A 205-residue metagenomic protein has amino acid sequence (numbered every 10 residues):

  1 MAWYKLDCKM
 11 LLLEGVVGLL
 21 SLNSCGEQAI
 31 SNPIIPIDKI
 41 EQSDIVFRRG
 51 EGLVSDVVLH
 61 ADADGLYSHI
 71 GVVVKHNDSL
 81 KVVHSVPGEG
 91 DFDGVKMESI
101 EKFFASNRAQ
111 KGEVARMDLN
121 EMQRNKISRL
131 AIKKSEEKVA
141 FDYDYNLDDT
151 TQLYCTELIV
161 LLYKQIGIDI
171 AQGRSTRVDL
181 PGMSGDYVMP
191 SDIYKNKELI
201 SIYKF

Functional and structural regions predicted by a protein language model:
M1-S31: Bacterial Sec-dependent N-terminal signal peptides
V17, G71, I159: Short hydrophobic/aromatic patches on the structural cores and recognition surfaces of FHA
C25-E27, Y143-F205: Activation targets extended, charge/polar-rich intrinsically disordered C-terminal tails
S31-P33, F47-G50: Membrane-bilayer interface helices and TM-boundary transition segments
I34-K39, D62-D64: Short, surface-exposed secondary-structure edge patches
Q42-S43: Loop/turn positions that initiate beta-strands
R48-E113, F141-T150: Glycine-rich catalytic cores of cysteine/serine-nucleophile enzymes that process amide/ester linkages in cell-envelope
S55-D56, Q110-G173: Active-site nucleophile-His-acid catalytic modules used for acyl/amide transfer and hydrolysis across diverse enzymes
